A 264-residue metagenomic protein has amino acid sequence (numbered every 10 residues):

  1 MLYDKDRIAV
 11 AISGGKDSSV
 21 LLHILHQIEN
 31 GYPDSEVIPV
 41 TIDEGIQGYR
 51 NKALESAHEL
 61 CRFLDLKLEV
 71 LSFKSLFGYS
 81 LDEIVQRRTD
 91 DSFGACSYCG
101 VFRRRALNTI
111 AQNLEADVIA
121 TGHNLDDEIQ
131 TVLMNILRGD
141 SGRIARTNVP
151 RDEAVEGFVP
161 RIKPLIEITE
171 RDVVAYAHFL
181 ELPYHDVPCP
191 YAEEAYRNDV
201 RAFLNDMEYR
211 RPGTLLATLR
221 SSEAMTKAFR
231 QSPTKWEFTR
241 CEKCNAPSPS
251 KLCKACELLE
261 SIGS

Functional and structural regions predicted by a protein language model:
M1-R146, I166-L180, C253: ATP-dependent adenylation/nucleotidyltransferase module used to activate substrates
I28-G31, D206-R210, C244: Histidine kinase transmitter module recognition
I46, S75-F77, R151, Y191 (+2 more regions): Residue-level detector of flexible, active-site-proximal loop/helix-junction positions within diverse enzyme catalytic
S92, V101, D126-Y209, T214-R220: Catalytic subdomain that performs nucleotidyl-dependent activation
L219-K227: C-terminal-of-GTPase-core extension/linker across diverse P-loop GTPases
T226-E237, K243-S248: Short, flexible, mixed-charge glycine/proline-rich loop motifs that serve as phosphate/nucleic-acid-contacting
R240-C244, C253-C256: Short cysteine-rich clusters marking metal-coordination/redox-active sites
C256-S264: Short Cys/His-rich micro-motifs in 6-15 aa windows
